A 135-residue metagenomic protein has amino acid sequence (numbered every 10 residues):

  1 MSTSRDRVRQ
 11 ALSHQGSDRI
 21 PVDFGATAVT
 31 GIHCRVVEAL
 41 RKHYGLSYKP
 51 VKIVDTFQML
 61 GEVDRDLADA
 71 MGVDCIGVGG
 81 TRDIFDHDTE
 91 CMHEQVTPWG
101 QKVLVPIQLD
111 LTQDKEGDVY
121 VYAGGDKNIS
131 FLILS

Functional and structural regions predicted by a protein language model:
M1-S135: Catalytic cores of TIM-barrel enzymes
